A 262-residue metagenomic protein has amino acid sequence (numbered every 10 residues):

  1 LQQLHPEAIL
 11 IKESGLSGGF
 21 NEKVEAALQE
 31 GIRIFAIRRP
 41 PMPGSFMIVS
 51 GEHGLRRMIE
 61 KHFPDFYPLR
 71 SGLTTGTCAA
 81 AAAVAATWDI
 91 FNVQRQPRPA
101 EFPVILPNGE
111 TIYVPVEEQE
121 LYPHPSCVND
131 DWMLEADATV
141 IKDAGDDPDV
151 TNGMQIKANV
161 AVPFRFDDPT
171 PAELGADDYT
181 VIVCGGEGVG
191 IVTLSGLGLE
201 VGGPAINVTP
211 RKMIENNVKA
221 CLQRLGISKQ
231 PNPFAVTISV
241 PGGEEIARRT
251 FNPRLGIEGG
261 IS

Functional and structural regions predicted by a protein language model:
L1-E30, F35-R39: A C-terminal functional module that forms or caps the active site or interfaces directly with catalytic machinery
Q2, E52-R56, E60, R211 (+2 more regions): Generic detector of well-ordered alpha-helical segments enriched in charged/polar residues, highlighting helical
S14, R39-M42, G188, P241: Short, ordered loop/turn segments at secondary-structure junctions
L16, G44, S71: Generic anion/oxyanion-binding catalytic loop in active/binding sites
N21-E22, M47, R248-R249: Short, well-ordered secondary-structure micro-motifs
F35-K61: Ser/Thr/Gly-rich flexible loops in soluble cytosolic domains mediating phosphotransfer, phosphorylation
D65-G259: Generic N-terminal targeting/processing segments that precede catalytic cores or assembly contacts
S262: Conserved structured catalytic cores and adjacent interaction surfaces of nucleotide-binding/hydrolyzing enzymes
